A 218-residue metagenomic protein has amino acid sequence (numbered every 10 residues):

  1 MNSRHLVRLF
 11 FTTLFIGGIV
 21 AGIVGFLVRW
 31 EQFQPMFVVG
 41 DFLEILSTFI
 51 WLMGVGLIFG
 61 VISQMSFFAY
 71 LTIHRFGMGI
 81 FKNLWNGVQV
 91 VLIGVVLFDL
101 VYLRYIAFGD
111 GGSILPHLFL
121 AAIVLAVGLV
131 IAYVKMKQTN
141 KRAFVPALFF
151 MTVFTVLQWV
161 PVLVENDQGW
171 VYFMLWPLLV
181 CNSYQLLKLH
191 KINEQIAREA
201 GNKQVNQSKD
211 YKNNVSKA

Functional and structural regions predicted by a protein language model:
M1-I16, G169-M174: Alpha-helical transmembrane segments and their helix-start/interface "positive-inside/aromatic belt" motifs in integral
I23-K82: Selected alpha-helical membrane-embedding segments in polytopic membrane proteins
R29-Q34, V101-D110, V156-N166: Juxtamembrane "helix-exit" motif on the non-cytosolic side of transmembrane helices
W51-M53, Y105-H117, V162-F173: Membrane-helix interface and helix-disruption motif detector
Y70, N83-D99, P146-V153: Transmembrane alpha-helical segments of multi-pass membrane proteins
H74-N86, V134-R142: Membrane-interface helix-boundary motifs at transmembrane edges
V91-V145: Membrane-proximal helix-loop-helix units in multi-pass membrane proteins
I131-A218: Terminal transmembrane helical module of multi-pass membrane proteins
